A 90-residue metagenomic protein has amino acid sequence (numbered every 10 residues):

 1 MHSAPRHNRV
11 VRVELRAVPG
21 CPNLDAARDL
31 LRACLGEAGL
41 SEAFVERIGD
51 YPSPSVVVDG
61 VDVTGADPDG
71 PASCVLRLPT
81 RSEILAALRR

Functional and structural regions predicted by a protein language model:
M1-S3, A43-F44: Extended interaction regions within the primary functional domain
H2-A38: Local sequence-structure signature of Cys/Sec-based thiol-disulfide redox active-site neighborhoods
V13-L15, V58, I84: Hydrophobic beta-strand residues in large extracellular and virion-surface proteins
L15, P19, F44, A72: Conserved short-loop catalytic and cofactor-binding motifs
L40-Y51: Thiol-based oxidoreductase modules, predominantly thioredoxin-like and allied folds used for disulfide exchange
D50-A66: Structural micro-motif
V61-R90: Non-catalytic, surface beta->alpha helical segment in thiol-disulfide oxidoreductase systems
